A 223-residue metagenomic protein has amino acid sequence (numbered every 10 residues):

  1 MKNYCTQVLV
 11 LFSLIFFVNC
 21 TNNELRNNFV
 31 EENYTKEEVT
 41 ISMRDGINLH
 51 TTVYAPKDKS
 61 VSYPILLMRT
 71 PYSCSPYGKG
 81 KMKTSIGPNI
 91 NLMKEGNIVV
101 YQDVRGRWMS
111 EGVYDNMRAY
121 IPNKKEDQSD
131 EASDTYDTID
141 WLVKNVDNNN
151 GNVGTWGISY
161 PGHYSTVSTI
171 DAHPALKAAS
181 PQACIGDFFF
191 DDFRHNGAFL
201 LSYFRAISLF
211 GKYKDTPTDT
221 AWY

Functional and structural regions predicted by a protein language model:
M1-L25: Bacterial Sec-dependent N-terminal signal peptides
L25-V61: N-terminal cap/lid segment of alpha/beta-hydrolase-fold proteins
S60-K144: Cap/lid segment of the alpha/beta-hydrolase catalytic domain
I65-L66, G96-V99, G151-G154, A175-A179: Beta-sheet entry/capping signal
M82-S85, K94, A119, K125-Q128 (+2 more regions): Accessory cap/linker subdomain of secreted extracellular hydrolases
W141, N145-N150, H173: Active-site-proximal cofactor/substrate-binding loop regions of enzyme domains
D147-S159: Alpha/beta-hydrolase fold nucleophile elbow
G157-V167: Glycine-rich nucleophile elbow surrounding the catalytic serine of serine-hydrolase chemistry
